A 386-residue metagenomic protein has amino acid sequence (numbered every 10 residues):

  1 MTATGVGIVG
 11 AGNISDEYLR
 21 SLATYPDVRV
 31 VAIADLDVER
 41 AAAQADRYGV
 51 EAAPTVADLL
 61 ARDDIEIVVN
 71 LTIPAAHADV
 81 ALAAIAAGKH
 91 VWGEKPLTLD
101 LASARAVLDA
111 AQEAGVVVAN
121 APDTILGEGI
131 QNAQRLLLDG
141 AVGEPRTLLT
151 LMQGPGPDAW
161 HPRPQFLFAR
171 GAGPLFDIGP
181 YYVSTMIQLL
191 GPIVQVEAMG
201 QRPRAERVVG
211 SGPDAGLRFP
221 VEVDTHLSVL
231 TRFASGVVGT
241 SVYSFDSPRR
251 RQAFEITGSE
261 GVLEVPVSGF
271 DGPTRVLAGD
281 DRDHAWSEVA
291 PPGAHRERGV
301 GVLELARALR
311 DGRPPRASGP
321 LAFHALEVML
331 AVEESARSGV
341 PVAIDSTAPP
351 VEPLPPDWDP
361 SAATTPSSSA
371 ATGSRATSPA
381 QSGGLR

Functional and structural regions predicted by a protein language model:
M1-Y48, S367, Q381-R386: N-terminal Rossmann-like dinucleotide-binding module
V28-V31, W286-A290, R307-H324: Glycine- and charged-residue-rich phosphate/anionic-cofactor binding loop of Rossmann-like
L36, P292-V302: Active-site loop of classical SDR/Rossmann-like NAD(P)-dependent oxidoreductases, centered on the catalytic Tyr-X3-Lys
G49-V56: Conserved SAM-binding strand-loop segment of SAM-dependent methyltransferases
E66-I67, I73-P74, A78-I125, G140: Beta-strand-loop-alpha-helix segment that lines the small-molecule cofactor/substrate pocket of alpha/beta enzymes
T124-P220, G339: Predominantly a Rossmann-like dinucleotide-binding segment in NAD(P)-dependent oxidoreductases
S184-D271, V300-G312, M329-V332, T347-R386: Contiguous beta-strand/loop segments that form the cofactor/metal-binding neighborhood of enzyme cores
